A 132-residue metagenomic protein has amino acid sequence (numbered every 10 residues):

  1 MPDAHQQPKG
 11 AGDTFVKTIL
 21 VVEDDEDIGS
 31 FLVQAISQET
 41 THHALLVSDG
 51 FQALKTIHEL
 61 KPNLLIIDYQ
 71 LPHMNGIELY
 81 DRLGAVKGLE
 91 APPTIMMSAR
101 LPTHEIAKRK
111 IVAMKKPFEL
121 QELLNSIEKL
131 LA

Functional and structural regions predicted by a protein language model:
M1-T18, E119-A132: Non-catalytic signal-transmission and effector/linker regions of two-component phosphorelay proteins
E23: Conserved acidic carboxylate
E26-L45: Two-component/phosphorelay signaling modules centered on CheY-like receiver
L46-L64: Acidic, metal-coordinating helix/loop segments flanking the phosphotransfer/catalytic sites of two-component signaling
D49, N75-E78: Acidic catalytic/metal-coordinating carboxylates
D68: Active-site residues of response regulator receiver
P72, E90: The feature encodes the CheY-like receiver
M97-S98: Hydrophobic/aromatic residues positioned on beta-strands within the core alpha/beta folds
